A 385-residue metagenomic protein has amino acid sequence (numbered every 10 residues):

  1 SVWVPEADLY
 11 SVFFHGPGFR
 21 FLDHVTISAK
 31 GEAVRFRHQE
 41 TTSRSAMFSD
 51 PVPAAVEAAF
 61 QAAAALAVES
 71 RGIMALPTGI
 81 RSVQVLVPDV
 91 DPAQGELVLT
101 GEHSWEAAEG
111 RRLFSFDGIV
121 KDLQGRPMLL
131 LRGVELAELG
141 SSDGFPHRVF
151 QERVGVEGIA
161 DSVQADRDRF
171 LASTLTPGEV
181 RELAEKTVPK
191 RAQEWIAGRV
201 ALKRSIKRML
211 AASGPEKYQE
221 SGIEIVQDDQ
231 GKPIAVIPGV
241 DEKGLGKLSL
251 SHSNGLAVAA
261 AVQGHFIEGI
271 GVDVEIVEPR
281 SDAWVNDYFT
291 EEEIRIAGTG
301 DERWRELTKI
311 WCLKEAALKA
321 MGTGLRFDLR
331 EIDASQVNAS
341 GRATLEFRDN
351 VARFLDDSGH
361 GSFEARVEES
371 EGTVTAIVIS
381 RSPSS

Functional and structural regions predicted by a protein language model:
S1-S162, H360-S362, S385: Acyl-thioester-processing domains in fatty-acid/polyketide/NRPS systems
Q151-S385: Core catalytic alpha/beta fold that binds nucleotide/phospho-ligands
